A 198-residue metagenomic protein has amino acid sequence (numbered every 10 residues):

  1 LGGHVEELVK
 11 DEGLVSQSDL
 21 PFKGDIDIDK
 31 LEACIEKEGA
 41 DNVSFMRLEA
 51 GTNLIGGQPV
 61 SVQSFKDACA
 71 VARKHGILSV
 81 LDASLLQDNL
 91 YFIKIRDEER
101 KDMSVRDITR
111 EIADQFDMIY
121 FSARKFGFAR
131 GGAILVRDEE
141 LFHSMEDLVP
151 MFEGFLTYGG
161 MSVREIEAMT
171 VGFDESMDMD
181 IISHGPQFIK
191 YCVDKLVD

Functional and structural regions predicted by a protein language model:
L1-D198: Conserved PLP-enzyme active-site core in the AAT-like
